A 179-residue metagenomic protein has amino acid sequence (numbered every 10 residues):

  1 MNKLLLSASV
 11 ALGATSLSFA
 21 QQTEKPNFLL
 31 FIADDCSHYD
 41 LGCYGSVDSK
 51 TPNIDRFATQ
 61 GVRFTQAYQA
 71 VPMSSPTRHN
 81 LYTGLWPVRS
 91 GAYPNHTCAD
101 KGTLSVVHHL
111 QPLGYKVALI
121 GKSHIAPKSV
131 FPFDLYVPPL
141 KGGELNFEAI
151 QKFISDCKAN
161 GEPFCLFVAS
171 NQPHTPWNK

Functional and structural regions predicted by a protein language model:
N2-A8, F19-K179: Formylglycine-dependent sulfatase
A11-L12: Repetitive helical segments and hydrophobic/amphipathic motifs
